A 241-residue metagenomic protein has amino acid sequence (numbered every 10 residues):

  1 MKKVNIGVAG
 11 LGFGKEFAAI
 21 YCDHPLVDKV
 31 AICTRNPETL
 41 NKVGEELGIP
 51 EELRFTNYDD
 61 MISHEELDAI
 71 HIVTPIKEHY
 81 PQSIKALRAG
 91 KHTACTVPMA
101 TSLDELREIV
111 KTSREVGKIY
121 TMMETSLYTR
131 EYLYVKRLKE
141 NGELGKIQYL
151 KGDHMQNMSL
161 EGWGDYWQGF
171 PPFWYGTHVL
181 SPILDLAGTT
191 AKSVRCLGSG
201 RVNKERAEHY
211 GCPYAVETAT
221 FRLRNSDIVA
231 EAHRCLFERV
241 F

Functional and structural regions predicted by a protein language model:
M1-G48: N-terminal Rossmann-like dinucleotide-binding module
H24, H64-E65, T129: Acidic-histidine catalytic/liganding microenvironments
V27, E52, K91, K118-Y120 (+2 more regions): Short, well-ordered coil/turn segments that N-cap beta-strands
A31, A69, Y149: Short, Asp-centered acidic motifs that coordinate Mg2+ and/or phosphate in catalytic or ligand-binding sites
I49-T112: Beta-loop-alpha module in the N-terminal Rossmann-like domain of NAD(P)-dependent dehydrogenases, especially those
I72, T93-T96, Y120-E124, E231-A232: Short catalytic-loop micro-motif centered on adjacent basic/acidic residues
A100-W163: A contiguous active-site-proximal alpha/beta segment in oxidoreductase catalytic domains
E161-F241: Rossmann-like dinucleotide-binding domain that binds NAD(P)(H)
